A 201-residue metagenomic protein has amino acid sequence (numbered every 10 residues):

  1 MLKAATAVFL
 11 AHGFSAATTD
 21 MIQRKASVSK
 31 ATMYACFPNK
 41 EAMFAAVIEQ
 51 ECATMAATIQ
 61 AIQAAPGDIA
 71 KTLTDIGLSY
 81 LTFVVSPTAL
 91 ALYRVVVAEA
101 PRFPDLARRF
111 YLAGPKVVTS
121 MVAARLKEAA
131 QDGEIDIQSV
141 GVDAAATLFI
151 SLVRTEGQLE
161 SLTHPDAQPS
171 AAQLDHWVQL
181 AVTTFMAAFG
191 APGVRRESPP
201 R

Functional and structural regions predicted by a protein language model:
M1-F9, Y80, F185: Short hydrophobic clusters on alpha-helical segments that form packing/core surfaces in small helical domains
A4-A42, A46-V47: Helix-turn-helix
A11, A45-I76, V84, T88 (+1 more regions): Amphipathic alpha-helical linker/stalk segments
F14-S15, L106, I135: Conserved hydrophobic residue
M21, G67-T72, G141-A144: A conserved beta-strand->loop->alpha-helix hinge within the catalytic CA
N39, R102-P104: Short loop-to-helix capping motifs
K71, T82-F83, A91, V95-V97 (+3 more regions): Amphipathic alpha-helical packing segments from all-alpha helical-bundle domains
D75, S79, S120, A124-D132 (+1 more regions): C-terminal peripheral helix-coil segments that are non-catalytic and often amphipathic
